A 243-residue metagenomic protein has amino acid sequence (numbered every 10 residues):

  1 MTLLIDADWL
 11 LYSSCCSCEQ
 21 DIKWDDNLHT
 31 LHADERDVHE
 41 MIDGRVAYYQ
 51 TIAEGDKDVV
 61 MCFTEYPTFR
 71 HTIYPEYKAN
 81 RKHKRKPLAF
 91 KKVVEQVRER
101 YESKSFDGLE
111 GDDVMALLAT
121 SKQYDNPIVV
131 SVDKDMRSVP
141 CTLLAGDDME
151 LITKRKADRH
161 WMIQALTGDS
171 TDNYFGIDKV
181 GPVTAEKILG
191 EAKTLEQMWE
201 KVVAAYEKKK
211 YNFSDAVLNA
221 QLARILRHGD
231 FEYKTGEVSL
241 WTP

Functional and structural regions predicted by a protein language model:
M1-E95: Domain-level signal for Mg2+-assisted phosphodiester chemistry and nucleotide/NA-binding surfaces in nucleic-acid
L28-H29, G55-D56, N80-T242: Extended two-metal-dependent nuclease catalytic cores across DNA- and RNA-processing enzymes
